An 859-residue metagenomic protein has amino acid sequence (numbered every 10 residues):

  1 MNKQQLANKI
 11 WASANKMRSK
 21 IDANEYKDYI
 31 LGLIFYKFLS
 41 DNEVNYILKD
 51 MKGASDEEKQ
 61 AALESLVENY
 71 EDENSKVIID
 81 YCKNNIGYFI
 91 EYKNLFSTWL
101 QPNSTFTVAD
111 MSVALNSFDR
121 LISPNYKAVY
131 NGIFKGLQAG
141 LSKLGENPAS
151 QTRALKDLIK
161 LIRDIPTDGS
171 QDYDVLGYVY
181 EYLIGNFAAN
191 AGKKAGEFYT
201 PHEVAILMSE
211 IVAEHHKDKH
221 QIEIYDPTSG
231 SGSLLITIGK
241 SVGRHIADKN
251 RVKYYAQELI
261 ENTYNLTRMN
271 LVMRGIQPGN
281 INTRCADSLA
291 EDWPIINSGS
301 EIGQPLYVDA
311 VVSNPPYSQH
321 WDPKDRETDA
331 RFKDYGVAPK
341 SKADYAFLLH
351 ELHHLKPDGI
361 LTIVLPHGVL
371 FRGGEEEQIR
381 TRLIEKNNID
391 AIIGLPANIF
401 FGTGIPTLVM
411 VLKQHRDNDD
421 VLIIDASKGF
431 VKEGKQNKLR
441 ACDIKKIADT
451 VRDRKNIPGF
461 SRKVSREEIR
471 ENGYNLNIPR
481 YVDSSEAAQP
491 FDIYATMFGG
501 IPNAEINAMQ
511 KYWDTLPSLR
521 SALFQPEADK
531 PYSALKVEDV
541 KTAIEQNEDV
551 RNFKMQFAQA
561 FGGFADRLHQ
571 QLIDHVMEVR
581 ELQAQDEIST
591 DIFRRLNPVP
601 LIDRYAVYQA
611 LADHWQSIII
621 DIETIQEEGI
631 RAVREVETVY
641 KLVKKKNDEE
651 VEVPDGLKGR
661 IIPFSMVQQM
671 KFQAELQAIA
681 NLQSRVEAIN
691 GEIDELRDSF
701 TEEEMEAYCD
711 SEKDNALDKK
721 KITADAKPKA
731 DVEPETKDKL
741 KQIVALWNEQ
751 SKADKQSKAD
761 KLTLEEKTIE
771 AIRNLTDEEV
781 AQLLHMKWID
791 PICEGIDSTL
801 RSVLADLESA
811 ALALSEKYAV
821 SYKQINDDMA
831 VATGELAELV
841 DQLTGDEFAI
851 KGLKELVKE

Functional and structural regions predicted by a protein language model:
M1-V212, G279-S288, G394-A397, V421-D425 (+2 more regions): Non-catalytic, mostly N-terminal accessory regions of nucleic-acid modification and defense proteins
K9-I10, K16, D22-F38, P339-L412: Conserved Class I SAM-dependent methyltransferase catalytic core
I21, K37, E43, L183 (+15 more regions): Conserved NTP-handling cores and scaffolds of large molecular machines
F35, L39-D41, M273, Y317 (+12 more regions): Short, well-ordered loop/turn and helix-capping segments at boundaries between secondary-structure elements and domains
N190, E197, G299-G303, L352-H354 (+4 more regions): Replace "in large, NTP-powered and nucleic-acid-processing enzymes" with "in large, NTP-powered factors and other
K194-S313, S318-D322, D329-Y335, P339 (+4 more regions): Conserved S-adenosyl-L-methionine
M208, I238, E351, L361 (+1 more regions): Class I S-adenosylmethionine-dependent transferase superfamily signal
F401-F498: Flexible, glycine-/basic-rich loop-and-beta segments that form/coincide with the SAM-dependent methyltransferase
